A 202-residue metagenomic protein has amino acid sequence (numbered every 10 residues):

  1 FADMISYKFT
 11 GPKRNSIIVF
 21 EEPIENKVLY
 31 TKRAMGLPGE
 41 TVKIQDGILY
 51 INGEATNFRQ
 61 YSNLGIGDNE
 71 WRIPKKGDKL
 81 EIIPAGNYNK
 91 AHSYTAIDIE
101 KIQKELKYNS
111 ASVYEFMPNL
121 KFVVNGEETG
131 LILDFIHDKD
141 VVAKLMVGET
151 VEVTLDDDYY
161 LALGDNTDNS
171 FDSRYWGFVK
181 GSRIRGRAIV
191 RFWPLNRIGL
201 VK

Functional and structural regions predicted by a protein language model:
F1-K202: Soluble "head" domains of membrane/secretory-pathway proteins
